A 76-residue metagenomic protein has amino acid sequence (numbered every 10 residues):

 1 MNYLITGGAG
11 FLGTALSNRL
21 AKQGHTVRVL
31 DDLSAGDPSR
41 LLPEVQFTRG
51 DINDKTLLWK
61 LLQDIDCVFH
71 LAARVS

Functional and structural regions predicted by a protein language model:
M1-S76: N-terminal Rossmann-like NAD(P)+-binding domain of SDR-like oxidoreductases, especially those catalyzing
